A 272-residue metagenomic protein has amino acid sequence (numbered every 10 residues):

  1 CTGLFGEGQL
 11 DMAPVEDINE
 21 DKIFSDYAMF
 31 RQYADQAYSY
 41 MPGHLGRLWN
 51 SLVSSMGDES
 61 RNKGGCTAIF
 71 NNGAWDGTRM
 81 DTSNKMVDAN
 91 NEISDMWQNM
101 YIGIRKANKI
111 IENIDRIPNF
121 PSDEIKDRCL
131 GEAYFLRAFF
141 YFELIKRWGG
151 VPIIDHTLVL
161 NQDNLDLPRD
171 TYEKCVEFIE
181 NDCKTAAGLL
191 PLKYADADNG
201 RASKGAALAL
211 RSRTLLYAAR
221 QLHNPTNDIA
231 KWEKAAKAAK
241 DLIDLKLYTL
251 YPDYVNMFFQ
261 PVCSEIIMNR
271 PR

Functional and structural regions predicted by a protein language model:
T2-S55, Y254: Membrane-proximal, proline-rich intrinsically disordered regions
F5-Q9, L45-G46, G65, L144-I153: Proline-centered turn/helix-capping motifs that create local helix->coil transitions or kinks
Y27, R31, D35, S39-H44 (+4 more regions): Conserved, well-structured interaction surfaces
M96-N99, R169-K174, R220-K234: Short coil/turn connectors between adjacent alpha-helices in alpha-solenoid helical repeat scaffolds
I145-R147, P152, Y217-T226: Short coil/turn linking the two alpha-helices of tandem helical-hairpin repeats
G200-L210: Amphipathic alpha-helical protein-interaction segments enriched in hydrophobic
L210-R220, K234-R272: Polar, glycine-rich mid-to-C-terminal structural blocks that act as macromolecule-binding/assembly scaffolds
